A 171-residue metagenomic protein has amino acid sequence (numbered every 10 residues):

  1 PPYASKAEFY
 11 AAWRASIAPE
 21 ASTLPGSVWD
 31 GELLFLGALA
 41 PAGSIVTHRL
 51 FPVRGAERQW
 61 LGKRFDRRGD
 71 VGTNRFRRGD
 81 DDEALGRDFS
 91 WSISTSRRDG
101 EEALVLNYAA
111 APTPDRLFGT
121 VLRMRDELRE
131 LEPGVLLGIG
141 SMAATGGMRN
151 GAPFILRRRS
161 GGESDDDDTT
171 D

Functional and structural regions predicted by a protein language model:
P1-D171: Soluble ligand-binding/transfer domains with enclosed cavities or grooves
